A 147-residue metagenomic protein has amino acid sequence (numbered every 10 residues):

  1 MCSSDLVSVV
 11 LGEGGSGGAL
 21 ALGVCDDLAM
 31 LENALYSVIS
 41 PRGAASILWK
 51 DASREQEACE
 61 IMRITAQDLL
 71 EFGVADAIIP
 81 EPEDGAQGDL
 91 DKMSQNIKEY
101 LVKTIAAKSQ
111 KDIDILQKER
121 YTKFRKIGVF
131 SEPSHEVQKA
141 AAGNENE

Functional and structural regions predicted by a protein language model:
M1-S3: Short, small-residue-biased leader/transition segments that mark boundaries at the very start of proteins
D5-E13: A short, small-residue-rich loop immediately preceding and capping a beta-strand
L6, L28-A29, I78: Short, well-ordered beta-strand core segments
L11, L20, A58: Glycine- and other small-residue-rich loops at beta-strand/loop junctions that grip anionic moieties
G12, L31, P80-E81: Conserved residues at the C-terminal ends of beta-strands
G17-A19, G23, L31-K50: CoA-thioester-processing core
D26-L28, E32, M93-N96: Short, electropositive alpha-helical surface patch
I39-E147: Amphipathic alpha-helical segments at domain termini/boundaries
